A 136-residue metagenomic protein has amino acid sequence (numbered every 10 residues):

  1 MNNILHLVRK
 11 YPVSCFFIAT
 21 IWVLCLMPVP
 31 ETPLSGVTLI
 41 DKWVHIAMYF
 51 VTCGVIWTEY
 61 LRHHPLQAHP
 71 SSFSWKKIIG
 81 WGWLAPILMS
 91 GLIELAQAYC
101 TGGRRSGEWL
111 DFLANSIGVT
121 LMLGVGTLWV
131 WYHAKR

Functional and structural regions predicted by a protein language model:
M1-L110, S116-R136: Bulky hydrophobic segments
